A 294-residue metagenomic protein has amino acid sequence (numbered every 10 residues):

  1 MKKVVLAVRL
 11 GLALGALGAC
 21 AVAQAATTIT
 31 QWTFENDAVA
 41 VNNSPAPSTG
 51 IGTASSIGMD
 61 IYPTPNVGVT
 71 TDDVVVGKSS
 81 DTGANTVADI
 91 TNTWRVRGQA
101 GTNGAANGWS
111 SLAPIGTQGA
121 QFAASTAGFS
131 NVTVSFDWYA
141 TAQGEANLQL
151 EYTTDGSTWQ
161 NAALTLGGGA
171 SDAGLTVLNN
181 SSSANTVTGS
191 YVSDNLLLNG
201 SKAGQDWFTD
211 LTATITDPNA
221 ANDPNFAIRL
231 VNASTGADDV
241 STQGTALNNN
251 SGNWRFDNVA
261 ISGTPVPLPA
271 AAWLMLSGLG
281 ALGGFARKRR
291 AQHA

Functional and structural regions predicted by a protein language model:
C20-A26: Sec/Tat signal peptide C-region and signal peptidase I cleavage site
A26-V74, K78: Extracellular carbohydrate-recognition regions
I29-N42, W159, A163-T264: Terminal, low-complexity interaction segments
Y62-A127: Surface-exposed, low-complexity/disordered Ser/Thr/Gly/Pro/Asn-rich loops and linkers
T126-S135, E145, D223: Extended extracellular/luminal ectodomain segments enriched in beta-structured repeat modules
E151-T153: Conserved Ser/Thr-centered positions that define the repeating blades of beta-propeller domains
L268-F285: A short, hydrophobic C-terminal helix/tail in secreted or cell-surface proteins
G283-A294: C-terminal membrane-anchoring or membrane-association module
